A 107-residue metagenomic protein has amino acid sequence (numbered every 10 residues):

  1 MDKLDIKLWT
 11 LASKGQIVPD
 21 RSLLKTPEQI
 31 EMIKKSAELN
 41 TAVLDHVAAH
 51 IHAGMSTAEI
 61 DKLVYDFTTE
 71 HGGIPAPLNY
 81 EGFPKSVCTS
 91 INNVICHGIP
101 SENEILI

Functional and structural regions predicted by a protein language model:
M1-I107: Active-site neighborhoods and metal-handling regions in enzymes and metal-associated proteins
